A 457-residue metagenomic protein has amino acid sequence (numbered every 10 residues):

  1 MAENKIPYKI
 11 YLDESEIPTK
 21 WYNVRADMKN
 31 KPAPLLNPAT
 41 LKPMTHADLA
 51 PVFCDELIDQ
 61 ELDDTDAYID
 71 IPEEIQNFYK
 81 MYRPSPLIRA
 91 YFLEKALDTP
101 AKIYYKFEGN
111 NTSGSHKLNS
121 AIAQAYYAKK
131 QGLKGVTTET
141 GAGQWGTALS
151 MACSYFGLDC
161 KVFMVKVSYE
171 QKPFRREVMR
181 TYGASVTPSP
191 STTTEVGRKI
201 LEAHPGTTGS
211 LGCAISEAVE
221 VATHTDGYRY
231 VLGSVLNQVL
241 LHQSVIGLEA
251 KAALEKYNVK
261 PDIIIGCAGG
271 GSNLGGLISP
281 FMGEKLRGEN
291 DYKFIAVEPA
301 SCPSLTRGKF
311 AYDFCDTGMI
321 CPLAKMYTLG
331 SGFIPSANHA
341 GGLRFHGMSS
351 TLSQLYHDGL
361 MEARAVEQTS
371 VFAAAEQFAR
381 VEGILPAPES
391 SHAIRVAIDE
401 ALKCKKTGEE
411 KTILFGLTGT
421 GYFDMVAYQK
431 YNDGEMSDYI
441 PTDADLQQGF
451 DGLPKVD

Functional and structural regions predicted by a protein language model:
E3-L133: Positively charged, low-complexity intrinsically disordered leader regions
A67-D70, I200-Q238, I246, Y257-N258 (+3 more regions): Active-site/ligand-binding loops adjacent to catalytic centers
F107-L118, V136-W145, L236-V239, I265-G270 (+4 more regions): Active-site nucleophile and cofactor-binding loops and adjacent substrate-binding regions of central metabolic enzymes
S120, A128-V167, K260-L274, F294 (+1 more regions): A short, small-residue-rich loop immediately preceding and capping a beta-strand
A123-L133, T147-D159, R180-T181, I278-G288 (+1 more regions): Alpha-helix C-terminal capping segments
T137, W145-T208, S304-D316, M425-D433: Active-site-proximal loop->helix
A268-G276, Q368-G434: Claisen-condensing/thiolase-fold acyl-transfer catalytic domains that form or cleave C-C bonds in fatty acid
